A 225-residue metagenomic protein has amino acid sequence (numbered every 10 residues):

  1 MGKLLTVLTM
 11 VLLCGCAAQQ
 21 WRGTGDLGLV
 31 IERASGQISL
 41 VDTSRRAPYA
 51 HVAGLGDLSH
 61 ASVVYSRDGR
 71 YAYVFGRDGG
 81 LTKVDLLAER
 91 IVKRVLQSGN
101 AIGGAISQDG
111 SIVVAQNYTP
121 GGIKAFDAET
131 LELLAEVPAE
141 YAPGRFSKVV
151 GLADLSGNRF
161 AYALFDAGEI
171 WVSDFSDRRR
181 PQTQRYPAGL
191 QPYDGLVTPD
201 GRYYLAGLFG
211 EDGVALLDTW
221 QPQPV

Functional and structural regions predicted by a protein language model:
M1-L4: Positively charged n-region of N-terminal signal peptides that target proteins for export
T6-G15: Bacterial N-terminal signal peptides
C16-V225: Predominantly soluble domains enriched in secretory-pathway, periplasmic, or organellar proteins
